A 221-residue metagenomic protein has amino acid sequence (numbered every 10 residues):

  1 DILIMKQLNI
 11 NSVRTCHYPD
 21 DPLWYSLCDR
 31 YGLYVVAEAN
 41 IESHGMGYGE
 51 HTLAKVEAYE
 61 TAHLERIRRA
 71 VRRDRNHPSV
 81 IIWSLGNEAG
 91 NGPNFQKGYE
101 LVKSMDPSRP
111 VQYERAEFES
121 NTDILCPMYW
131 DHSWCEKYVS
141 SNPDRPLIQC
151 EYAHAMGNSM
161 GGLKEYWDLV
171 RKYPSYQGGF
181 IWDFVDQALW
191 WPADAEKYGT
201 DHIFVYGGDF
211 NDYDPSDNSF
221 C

Functional and structural regions predicted by a protein language model:
D1-C221: Extended substrate-binding grooves/exosites of carbohydrate-active enzymes
